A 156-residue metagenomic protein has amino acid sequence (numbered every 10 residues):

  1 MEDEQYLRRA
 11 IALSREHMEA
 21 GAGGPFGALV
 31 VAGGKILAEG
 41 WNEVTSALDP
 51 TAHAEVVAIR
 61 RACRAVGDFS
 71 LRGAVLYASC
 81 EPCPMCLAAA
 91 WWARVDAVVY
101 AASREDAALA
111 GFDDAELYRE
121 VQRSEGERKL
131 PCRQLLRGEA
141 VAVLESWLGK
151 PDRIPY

Functional and structural regions predicted by a protein language model:
M1-E19, G33, P82-M85, A89-Y156: Zinc-dependent deaminase
D3-Y6, P50, A54-E55: Hydrophobic (often cysteine-bearing) scaffold residues that line and stabilize catalytic clefts of nucleotide/cofactor
A10, S14-H17, A28, A54 (+1 more regions): Small-residue (primarily alanine) positions within well-ordered alpha-helices, especially packing/interaction faces
G21-P25: Short, flexible loop/turn motifs enriched in small residues
F26-G34: Short beta-strand scaffold segments in enzyme catalytic cores
A38-G40: Short hydrophobic alpha-helix segments
E43-S46: A short acidic/small-residue loop/turn micro-motif
T51-A52, I59-A93: Helix-adjacent hinge/juxtasegments
